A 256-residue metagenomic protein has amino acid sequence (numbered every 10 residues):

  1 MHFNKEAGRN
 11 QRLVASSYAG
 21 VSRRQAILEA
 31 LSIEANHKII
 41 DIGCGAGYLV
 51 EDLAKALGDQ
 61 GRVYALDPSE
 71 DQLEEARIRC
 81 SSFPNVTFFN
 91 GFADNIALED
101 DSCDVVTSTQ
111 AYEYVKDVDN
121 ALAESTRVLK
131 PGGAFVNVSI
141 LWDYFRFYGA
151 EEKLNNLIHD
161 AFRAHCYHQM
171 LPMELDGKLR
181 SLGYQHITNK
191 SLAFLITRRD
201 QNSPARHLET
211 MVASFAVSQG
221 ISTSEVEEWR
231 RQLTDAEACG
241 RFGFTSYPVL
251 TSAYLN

Functional and structural regions predicted by a protein language model:
M1-H37, Y48-D52, D71-E75, R79: Conserved class I S-adenosyl-L-methionine
H2-R9, T188-F242: C-terminal helical/coil "lid" or tail adjacent to the Rossmann-like core of SAM-dependent
I40-I42, A46-N95: Class I SAM-dependent methyltransferase SAM/SAH-binding core
D59-Q60, L129-A134: Short glycine-dipeptide loop
D94-V105: A short acidic, Gly/Pro-enriched loop at the edge of an enzyme's catalytic core that lines a small-molecule cofactor
D104-D117: A short SAM/SAH-binding and catalytic strip from SAM-dependent methyltransferases
D119-P131: A short glycine-rich, Lys/Arg-flanked "PGG" loop and its adjoining helix->strand segment in the class I
V136-Q201: Conserved catalytic/acceptor-binding region of the Class I
